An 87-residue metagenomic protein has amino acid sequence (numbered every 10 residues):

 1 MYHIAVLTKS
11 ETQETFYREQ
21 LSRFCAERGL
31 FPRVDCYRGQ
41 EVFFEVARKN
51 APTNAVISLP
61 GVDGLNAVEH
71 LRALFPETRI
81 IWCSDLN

Functional and structural regions predicted by a protein language model:
M1-I4: Extreme N-terminal starter segment of soluble prokaryotic enzymes
V6-D35: Two-component/phosphorelay signaling modules centered on CheY-like receiver
R18, Q40-F44, P52-L74, L86: Conserved phosphotransfer microenvironments
L30-R48: A short, well-structured beta->alpha microelement
E77-I80: A cross-taxonomic marker for long C-terminal extensions/tails that follow the last structured domain
